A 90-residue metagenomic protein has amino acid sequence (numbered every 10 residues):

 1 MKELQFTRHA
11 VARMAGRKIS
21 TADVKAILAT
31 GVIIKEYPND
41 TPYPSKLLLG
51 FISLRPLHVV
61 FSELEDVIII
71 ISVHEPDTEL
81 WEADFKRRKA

Functional and structural regions predicted by a protein language model:
M1-A90: Ribonuclease/tRNase effector modules and their secretory precursors
